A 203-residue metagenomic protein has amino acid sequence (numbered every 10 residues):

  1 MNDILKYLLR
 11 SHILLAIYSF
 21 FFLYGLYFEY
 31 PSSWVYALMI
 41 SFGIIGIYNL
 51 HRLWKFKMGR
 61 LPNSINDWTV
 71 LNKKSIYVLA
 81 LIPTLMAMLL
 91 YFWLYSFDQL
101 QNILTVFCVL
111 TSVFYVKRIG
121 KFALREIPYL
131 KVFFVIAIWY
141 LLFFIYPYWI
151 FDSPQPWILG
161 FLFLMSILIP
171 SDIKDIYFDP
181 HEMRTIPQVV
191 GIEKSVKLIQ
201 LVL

Functional and structural regions predicted by a protein language model:
M1-Y7, I119-F122: Short, Lys/Arg-rich, polar N-terminal cytosolic tail immediately upstream of the first transmembrane signal-anchor
K6-Y27, L81-T84, I136-L142: The first (N-terminal) embedded transmembrane alpha-helix
F20, Y24, I40-W54, M86-M88 (+1 more regions): Central hydrophobic cores of alpha-helical transmembrane segments in multi-pass inner-membrane proteins across all
Y24-V35, F92-S96, I150: Short, hydrophobic transmembrane alpha-helix segments
Y30-L50, L104-T111, D152-P170: Membrane-embedded alpha-helical segments that form the functional core of polytopic membrane enzymes, especially those
I44-P83, M165-V202: Solvent-exposed interhelical
W68-I150: Intramembrane alpha-helical segments
V132-I176: Functional transmembrane core segments of multi-pass inner-membrane proteins
